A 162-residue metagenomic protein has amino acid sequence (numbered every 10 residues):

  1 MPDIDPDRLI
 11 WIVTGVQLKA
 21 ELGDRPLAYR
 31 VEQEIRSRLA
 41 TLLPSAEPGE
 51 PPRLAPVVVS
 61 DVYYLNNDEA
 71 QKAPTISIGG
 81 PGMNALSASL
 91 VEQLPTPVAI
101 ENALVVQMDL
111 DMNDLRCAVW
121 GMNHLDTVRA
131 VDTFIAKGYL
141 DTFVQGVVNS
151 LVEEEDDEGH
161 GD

Functional and structural regions predicted by a protein language model:
M1-D162: Solvent-exposed alpha-helical segments and adjacent loops that form catalytic or protein-interaction surfaces
